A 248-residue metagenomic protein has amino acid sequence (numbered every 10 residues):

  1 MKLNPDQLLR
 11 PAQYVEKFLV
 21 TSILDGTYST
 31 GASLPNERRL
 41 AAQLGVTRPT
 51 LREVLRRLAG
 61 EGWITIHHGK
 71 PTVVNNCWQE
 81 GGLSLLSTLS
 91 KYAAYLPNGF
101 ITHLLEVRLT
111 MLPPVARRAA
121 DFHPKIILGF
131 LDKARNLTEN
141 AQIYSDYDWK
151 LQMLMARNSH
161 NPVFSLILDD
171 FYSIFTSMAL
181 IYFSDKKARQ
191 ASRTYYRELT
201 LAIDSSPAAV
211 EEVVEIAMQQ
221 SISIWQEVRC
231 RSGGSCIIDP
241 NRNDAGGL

Functional and structural regions predicted by a protein language model:
M1-T110: Short linear motifs at protein or domain termini
Q7-L8, Y14, R52, R56 (+4 more regions): Juxtamembrane/interface motifs at transmembrane-helix termini
F18-S22, T110, P114, K133 (+4 more regions): Solvent-exposed, charged/polar functional surfaces in cytosolic regulatory/catalytic domains
N36-E37, H160-P162, S205-S206: Short loop-to-helix capping motifs
R56, A116-A120, A156-H160, L180 (+1 more regions): Amphipathic alpha-helical interaction elements
Q79-L154, T194-I216: All-alpha effector-binding/dimerization core of bacterial HTH-type transcriptional repressors
R135-N136, Q152, D169-L248: C-terminal all-alpha effector/ligand-binding and dimerization domain of prokaryotic HTH-type transcriptional repressors
R157-H160, F164-D170: Long, low-complexity, charge-rich intrinsically disordered regions
